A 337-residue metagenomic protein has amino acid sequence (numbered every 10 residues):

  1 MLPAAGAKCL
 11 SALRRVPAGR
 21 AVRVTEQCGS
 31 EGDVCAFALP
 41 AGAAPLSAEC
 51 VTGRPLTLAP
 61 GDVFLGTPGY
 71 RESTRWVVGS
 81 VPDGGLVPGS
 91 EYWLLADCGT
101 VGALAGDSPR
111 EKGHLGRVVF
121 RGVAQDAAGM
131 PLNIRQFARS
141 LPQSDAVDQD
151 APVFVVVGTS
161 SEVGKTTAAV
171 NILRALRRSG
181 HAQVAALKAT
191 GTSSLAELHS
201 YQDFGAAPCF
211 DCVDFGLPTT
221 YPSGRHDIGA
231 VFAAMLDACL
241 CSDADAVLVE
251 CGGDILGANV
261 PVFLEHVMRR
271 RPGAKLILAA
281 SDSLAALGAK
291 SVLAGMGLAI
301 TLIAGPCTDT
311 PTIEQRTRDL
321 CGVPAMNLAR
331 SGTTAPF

Functional and structural regions predicted by a protein language model:
M1-G122, I300, T312-F337: Long, basic/Gly/Ser/Thr-rich N-terminal segments that mediate initial subcellular attachment or targeting
G6, E26-G29, V51, P55-L58 (+6 more regions): ATP-dependent carboxylate-amine ligase catalytic core
R71-S73, V163, L256: Short, acidic Gly/Pro/Ser/Thr-rich loop/turn segments
R75-V77, L94-C98, A105-F137, S200 (+3 more regions): Conserved catalytic-core segment of NTP-binding enzymes
F137-T190: Walker A (P-loop) phosphate-binding motif
Q149-P152, G180-Q183, G205, S242-A244 (+2 more regions): Short coil/turn connectors at secondary-structure junctions
F154, A185-L187, P208-F210, I277 (+2 more regions): Hydrophobic/aromatic beta-strand patches that form the interior of the parallel beta-sheet core in alpha/beta enzyme
